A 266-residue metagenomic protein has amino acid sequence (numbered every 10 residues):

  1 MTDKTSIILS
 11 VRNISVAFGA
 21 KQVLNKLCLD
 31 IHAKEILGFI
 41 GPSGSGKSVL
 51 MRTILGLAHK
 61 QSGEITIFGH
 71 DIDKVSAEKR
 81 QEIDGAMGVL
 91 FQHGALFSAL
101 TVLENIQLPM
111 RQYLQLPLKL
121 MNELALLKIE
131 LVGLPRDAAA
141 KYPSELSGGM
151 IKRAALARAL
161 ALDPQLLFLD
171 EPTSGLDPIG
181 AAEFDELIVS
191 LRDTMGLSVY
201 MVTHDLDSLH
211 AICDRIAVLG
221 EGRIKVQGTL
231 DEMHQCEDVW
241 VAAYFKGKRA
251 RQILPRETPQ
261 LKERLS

Functional and structural regions predicted by a protein language model:
I40-P42: The feature captures the beta-strand-to-loop junction immediately N-terminal to the Walker
L55: Helix-to-loop junction immediately C-terminal to a conserved catalytic motif
D71, L118-D137: Conserved ABC ATPase "signature" region
Y142-L146, M150: Conserved ABC ATPase signature
A161-Q165: A short, proline-enriched helix->beta-strand linker immediately N-terminal to the Walker B motif in ABC-type P-loop
L167-D170: Catalytic Walker B motif of ABC-type/P-loop ATPase nucleotide-binding domains
